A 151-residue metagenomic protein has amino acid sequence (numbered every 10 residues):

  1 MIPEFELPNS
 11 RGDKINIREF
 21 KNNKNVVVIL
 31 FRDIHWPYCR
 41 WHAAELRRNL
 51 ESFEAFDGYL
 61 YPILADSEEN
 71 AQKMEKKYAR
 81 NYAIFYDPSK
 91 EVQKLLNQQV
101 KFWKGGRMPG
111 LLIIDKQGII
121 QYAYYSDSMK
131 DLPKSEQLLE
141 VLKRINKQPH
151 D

Functional and structural regions predicted by a protein language model:
M1-D151: Chalcogenol-based redox active-site neighborhoods
